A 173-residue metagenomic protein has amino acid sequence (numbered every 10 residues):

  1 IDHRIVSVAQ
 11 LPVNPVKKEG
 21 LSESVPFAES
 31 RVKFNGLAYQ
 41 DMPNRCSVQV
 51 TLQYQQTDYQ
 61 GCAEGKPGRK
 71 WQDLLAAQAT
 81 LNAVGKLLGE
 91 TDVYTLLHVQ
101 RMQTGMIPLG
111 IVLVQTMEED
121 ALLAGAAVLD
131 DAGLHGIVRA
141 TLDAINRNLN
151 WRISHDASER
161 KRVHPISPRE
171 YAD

Functional and structural regions predicted by a protein language model:
I1-D2, A76-G85, G136-N146: Short, non-transmembrane amphipathic alpha-helical segments
I1-K17, R152, D156: A short amphipathic beta-strand at an alpha->beta junction
V8-P15, V93-P108, E159-I166: Glycine/charge-rich, flexible interdomain linkers and switch-proximal surface loops that mediate coupling
K18-S47, Y171: Non-catalytic linker/capping segments at the edges of enzyme domains
E23-P26, N82-G133: Short, solvent-exposed interaction modules
A38-Y59, P108-E119: Short beta-strand elements
L52, Q56-K86: Acidic (E/D-rich), amphipathic helical modules within compact regulatory domains
Q60-G61, M117-D173: Mixed-charge, glycine-accented linear interaction segment located at domain edges/termini
